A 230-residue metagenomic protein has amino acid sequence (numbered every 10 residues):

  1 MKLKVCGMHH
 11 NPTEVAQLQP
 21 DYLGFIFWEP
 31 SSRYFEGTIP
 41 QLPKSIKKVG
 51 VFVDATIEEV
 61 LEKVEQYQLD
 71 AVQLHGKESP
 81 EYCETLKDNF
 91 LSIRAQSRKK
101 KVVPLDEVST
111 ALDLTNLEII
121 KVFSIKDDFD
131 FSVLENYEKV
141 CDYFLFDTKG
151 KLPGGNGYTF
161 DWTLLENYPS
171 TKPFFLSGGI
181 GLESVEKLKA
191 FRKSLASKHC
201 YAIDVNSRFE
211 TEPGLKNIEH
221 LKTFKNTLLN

Functional and structural regions predicted by a protein language model:
M1-F90, P104, N116-N230: Conserved N-terminal beta1-alpha1 strand-loop-helix module at the mouth
A95-E118: A cross-taxon signal for low-complexity, glycine/charged-rich
